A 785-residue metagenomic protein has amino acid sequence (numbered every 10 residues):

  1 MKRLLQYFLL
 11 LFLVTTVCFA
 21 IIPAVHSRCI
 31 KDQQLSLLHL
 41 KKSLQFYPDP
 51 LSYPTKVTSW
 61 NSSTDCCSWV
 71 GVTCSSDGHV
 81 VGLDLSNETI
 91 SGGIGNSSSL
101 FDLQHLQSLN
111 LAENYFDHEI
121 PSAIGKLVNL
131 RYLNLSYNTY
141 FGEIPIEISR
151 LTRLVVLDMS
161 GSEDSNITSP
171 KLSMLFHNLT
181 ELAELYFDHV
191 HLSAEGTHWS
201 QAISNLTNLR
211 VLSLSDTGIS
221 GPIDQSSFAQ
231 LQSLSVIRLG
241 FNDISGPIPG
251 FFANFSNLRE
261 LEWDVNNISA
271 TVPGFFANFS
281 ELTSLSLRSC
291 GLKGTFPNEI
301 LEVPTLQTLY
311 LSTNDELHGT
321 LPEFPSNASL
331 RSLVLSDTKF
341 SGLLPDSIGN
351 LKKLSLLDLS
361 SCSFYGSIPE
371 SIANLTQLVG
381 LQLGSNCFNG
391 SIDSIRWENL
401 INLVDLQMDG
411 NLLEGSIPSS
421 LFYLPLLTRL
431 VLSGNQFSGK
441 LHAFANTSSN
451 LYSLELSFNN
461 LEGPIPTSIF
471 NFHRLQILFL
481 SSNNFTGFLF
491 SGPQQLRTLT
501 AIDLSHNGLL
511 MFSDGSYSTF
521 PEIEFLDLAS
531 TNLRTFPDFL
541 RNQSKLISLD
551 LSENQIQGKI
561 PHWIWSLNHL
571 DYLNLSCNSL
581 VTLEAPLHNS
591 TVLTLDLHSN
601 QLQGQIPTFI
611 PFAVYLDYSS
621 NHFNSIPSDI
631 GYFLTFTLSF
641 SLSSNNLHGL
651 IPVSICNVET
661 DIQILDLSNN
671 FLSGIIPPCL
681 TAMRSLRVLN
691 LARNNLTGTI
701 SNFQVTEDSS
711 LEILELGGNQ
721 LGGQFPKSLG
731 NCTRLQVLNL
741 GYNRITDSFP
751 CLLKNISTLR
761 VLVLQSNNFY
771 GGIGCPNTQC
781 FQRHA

Functional and structural regions predicted by a protein language model:
K2-G71, S76-E88, V155, G161 (+3 more regions): Surface-exposed cap/linker segments adjacent to membranes
G93-A785: Change "centered on extracellular leucine-rich repeats
